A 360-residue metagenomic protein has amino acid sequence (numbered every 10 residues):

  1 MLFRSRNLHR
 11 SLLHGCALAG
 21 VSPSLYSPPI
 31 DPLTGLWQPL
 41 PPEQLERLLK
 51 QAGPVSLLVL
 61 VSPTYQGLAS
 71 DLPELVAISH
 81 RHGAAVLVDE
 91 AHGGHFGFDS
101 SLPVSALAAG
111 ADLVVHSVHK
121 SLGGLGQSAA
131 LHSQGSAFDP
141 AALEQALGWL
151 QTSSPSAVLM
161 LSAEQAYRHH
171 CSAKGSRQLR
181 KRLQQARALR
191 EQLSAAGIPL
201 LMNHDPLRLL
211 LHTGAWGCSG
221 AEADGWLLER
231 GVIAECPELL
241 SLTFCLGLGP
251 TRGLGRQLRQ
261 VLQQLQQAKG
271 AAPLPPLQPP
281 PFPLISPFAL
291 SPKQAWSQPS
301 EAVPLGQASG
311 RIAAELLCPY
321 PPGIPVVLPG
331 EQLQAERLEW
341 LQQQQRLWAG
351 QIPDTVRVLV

Functional and structural regions predicted by a protein language model:
M1, S176-L179, L183, G255 (+2 more regions): Generic detection of long, well-ordered alpha-helical segments
F3-P199: Conserved PLP-enzyme active-site core in the AAT-like
E191-E336, W340-A349: Conserved C-terminal alpha-helix-loop-beta "cap" of PLP-dependent enzymes that closes/shapes the active-site mouth
A349-V360: Charge-dense polyanion-binding interfaces
